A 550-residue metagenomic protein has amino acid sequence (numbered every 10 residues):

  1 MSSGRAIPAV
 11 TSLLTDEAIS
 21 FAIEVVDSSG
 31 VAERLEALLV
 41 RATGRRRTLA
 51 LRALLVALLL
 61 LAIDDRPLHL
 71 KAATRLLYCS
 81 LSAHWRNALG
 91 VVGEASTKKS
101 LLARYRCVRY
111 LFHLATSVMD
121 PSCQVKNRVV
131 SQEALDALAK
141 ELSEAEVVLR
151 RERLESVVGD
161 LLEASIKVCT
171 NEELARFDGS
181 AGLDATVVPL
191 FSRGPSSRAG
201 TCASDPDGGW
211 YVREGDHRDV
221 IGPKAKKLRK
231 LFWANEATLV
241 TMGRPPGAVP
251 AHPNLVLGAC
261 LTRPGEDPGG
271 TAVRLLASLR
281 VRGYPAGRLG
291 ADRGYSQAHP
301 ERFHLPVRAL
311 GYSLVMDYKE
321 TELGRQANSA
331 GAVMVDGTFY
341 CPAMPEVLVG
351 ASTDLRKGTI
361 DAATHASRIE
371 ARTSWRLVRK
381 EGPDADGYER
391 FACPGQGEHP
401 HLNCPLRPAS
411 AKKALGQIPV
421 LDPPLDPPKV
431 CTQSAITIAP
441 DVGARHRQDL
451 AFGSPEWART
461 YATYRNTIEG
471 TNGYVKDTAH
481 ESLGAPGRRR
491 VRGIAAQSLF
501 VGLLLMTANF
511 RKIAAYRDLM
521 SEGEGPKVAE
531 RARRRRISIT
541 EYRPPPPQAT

Functional and structural regions predicted by a protein language model:
M1-L70, L81-D160, Q548-T550: Dynamic "connector" segments at or just before major functional cores
E24-G44, G215-D219, G453, H480-R489: Short amphipathic alpha-helical segments and their helix-coil junctions
V40-R52, K227-K230, T463, R489-L499: Structural motif
R46-R52, R75-L77, A88-L89, R106-R293 (+3 more regions): Polybasic low-complexity intrinsically disordered regions
G182, V187-S192, S196-D219, K380-S454: Long, low-complexity, polar/charged, intrinsically disordered or flexibly structured peripheral segments
L323-G331: Short, charged, surface-exposed secondary-structure boundary motifs
A330-P383, E389-A392, V442-S454, A458-R490: Short amphipathic alpha-helical "interface-anchor" segments enriched in bulky aromatics
T460-R543: Basic, amphipathic alpha-helical segments enriched in Lys/Arg and hydrophobic/aromatic residues
